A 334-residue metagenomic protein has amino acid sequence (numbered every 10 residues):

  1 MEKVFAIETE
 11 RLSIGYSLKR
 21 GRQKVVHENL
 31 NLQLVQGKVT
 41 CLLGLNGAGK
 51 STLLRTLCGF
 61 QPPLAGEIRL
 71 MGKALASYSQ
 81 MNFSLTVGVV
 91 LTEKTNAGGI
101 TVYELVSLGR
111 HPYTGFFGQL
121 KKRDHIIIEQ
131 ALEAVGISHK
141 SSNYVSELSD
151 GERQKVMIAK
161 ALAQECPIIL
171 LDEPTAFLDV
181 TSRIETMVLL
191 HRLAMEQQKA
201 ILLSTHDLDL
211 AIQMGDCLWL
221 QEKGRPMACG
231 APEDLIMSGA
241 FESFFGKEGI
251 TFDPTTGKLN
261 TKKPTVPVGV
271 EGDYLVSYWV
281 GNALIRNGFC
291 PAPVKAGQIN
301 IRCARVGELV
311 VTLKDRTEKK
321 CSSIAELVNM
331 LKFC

Functional and structural regions predicted by a protein language model:
I7, V25-N29: Conserved structural motif at the start of ABC-family nucleotide-binding domains
L43-L45: The feature captures the beta-strand-to-loop junction immediately N-terminal to the Walker
C58: Helix-to-loop junction immediately C-terminal to a conserved catalytic motif
G66-A74, F83: Conserved ABC transporter NBD signature motif
S107, K122-K140: Conserved ABC ATPase "signature" region
Q119, Y144-L148, E152: Conserved ABC ATPase signature
I169-D172: Catalytic Walker B motif of ABC-type/P-loop ATPase nucleotide-binding domains
